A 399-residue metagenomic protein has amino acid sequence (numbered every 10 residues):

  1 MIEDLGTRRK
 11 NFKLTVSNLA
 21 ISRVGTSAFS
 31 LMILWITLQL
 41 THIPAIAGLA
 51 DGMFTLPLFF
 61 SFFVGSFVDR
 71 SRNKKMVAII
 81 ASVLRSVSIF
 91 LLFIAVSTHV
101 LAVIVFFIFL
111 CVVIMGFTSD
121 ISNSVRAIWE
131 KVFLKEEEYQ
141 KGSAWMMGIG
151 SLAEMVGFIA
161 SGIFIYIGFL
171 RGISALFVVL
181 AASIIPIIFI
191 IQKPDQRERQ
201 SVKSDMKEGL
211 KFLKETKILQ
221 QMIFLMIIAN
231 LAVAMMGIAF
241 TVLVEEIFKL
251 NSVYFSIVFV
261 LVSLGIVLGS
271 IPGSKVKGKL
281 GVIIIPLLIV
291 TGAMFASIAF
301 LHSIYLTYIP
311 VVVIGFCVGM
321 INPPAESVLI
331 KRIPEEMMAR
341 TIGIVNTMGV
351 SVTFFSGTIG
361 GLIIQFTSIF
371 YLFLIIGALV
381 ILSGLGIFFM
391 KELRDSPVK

Functional and structural regions predicted by a protein language model:
M1-F12, Q192-I223: Juxtamembrane intracellular "pre-TM" segments in multi-pass secondary transporters
L14-S30, M53-S66, M76-S86, F107-I165 (+4 more regions): Substrate-agnostic recognition of the 12-TM MFS/MFS-like secondary transporter fold
L31, Y166-S174, K211-S270: A single, central transmembrane helix in multi-pass transporters
L34-L40, F93-T98, M155-A175, E246-I247 (+1 more regions): Transmembrane alpha-helix termini and helix-breaking/packing motifs in multi-pass membrane transporters
H42-D51, A144, S252-F259, G343: Small-residue hotspots at the loop-to-helix junctions and early N-terminal turns of transmembrane alpha-helices
L49-V68, V260-G269: Central cavity-lining transmembrane alpha-helices of secondary-active solute carriers, predominantly the Major
V77-S86, L91, E245-K399: C-terminal transmembrane bundle of multi-pass solute transporters/carriers
F177-S201, F389-K399: Helix-loop junctions on the cytosolic side of multi-pass membrane transporters, especially the intracellular loop
